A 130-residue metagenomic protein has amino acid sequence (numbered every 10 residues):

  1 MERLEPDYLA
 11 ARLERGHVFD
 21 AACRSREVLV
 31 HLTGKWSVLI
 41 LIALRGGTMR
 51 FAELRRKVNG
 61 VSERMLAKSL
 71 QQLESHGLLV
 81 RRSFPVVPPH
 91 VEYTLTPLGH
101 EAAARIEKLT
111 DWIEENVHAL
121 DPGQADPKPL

Functional and structural regions predicted by a protein language model:
M1-E14: Long, low-complexity, charged/polar intrinsically disordered regions in eukaryotic proteins
R15-M65, E92: N-terminal helix-turn-helix DNA-binding core of bacterial DNA-binding proteins
V30, G34, V38, Q71 (+3 more regions): Generic detection of well-ordered alpha-helical segments
V38, I42, H76, R105-L120: Alpha-helical linker/hinge and terminal dimerization helices associated with HTH transcriptional regulators
L66, L70-L73: Basic amphipathic alpha-helical segments that dock to polyanions
P85-K108: Basic, amphipathic "hinge/linker" alpha-helix immediately C-terminal to the N-terminal HTH DNA-binding motif
P122-L130: Exposed, interaction-prone assembly regions rather than primary DNA-binding/catalytic cores
